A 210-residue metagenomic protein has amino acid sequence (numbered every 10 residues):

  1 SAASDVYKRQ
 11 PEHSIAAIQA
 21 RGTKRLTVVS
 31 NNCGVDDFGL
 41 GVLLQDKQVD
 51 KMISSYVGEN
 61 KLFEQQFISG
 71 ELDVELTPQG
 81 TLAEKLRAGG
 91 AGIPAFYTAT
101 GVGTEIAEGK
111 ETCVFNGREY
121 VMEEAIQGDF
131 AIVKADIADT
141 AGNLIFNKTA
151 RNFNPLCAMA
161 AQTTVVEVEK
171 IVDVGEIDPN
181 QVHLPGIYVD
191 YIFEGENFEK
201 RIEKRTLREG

Functional and structural regions predicted by a protein language model:
S1-Y7: Short, small-residue-biased leader/transition segments that mark boundaries at the very start of proteins
R9-A20, T27-V29, D37-L44, Q48-G210: Conserved phosphate- and dinucleotide-binding cores of soluble alpha/beta proteins, encompassing both enzyme active
